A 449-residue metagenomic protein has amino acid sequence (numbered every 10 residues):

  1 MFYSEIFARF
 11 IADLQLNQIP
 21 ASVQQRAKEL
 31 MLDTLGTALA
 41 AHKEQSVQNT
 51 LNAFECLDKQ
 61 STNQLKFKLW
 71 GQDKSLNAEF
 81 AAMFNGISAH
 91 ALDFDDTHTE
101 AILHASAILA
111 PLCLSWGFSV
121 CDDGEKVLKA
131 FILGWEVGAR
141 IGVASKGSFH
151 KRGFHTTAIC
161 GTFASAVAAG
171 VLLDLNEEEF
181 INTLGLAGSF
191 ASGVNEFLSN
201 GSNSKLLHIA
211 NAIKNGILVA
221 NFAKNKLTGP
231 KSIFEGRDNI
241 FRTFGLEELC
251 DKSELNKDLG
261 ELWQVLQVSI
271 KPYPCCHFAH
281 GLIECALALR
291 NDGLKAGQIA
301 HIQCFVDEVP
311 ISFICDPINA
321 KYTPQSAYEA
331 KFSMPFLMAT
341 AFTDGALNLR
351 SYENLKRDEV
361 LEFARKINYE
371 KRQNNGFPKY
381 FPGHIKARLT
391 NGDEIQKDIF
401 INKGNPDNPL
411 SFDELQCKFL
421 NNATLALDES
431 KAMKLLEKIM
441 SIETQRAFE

Functional and structural regions predicted by a protein language model:
M1-I102, S199, S204-K214, N221-E449: Terminal-appendage/accessory-domain detector
Q24, K28, L32, L109 (+3 more regions): Hydrophobic face of alpha-helices
F54, G117, A169-G170, L289: Hydrophobic alpha-helix position signal
M83-K126, L133, V137: Function-dense linear segments that define catalytic or interfacial modules in macromolecule-processing proteins
A89, I108-A110, S115, V137 (+3 more regions): Short connector loops/turns at beta-strand edges and beta->alpha or beta->beta junctions
S106-L114, G161-A168, K214-L218, A279-I283 (+1 more regions): Well-ordered alpha-helical segments within folded domains of soluble proteins
F118-L218, P230-R237: Glycine-rich, mobile lid/loop segments that gate access to catalytic sites or pores
